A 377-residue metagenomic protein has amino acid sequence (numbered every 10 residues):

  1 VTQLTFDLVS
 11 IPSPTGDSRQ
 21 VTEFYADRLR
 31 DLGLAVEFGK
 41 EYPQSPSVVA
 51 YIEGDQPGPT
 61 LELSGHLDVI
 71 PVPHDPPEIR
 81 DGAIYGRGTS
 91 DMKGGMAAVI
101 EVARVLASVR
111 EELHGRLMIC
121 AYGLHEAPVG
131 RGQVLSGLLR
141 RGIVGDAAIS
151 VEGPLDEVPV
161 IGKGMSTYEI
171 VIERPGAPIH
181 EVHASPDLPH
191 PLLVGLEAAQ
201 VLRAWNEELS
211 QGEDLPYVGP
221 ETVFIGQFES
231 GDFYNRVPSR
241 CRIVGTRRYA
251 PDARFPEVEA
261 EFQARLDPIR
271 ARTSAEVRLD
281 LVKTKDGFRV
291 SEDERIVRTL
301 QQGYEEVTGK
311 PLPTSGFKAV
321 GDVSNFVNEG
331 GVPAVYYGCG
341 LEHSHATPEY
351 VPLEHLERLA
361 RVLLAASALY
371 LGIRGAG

Functional and structural regions predicted by a protein language model:
V1-T89, S108-L113: Acidic/His- and Gly-rich active-site-bordering loop/insert found across diverse amide/peptide-bond hydrolases
Y25, M96-L106, L135-L138, G195-A198 (+2 more regions): Buried hydrophobic packing segments
L67-R80, I161-R174, V335: Acidic-glycine-rich active-site phosphate/pyrophosphate-binding loop
H74, A107, D156-V160, S230-R236 (+1 more regions): Short beta-strand/turn micro-motifs at beta-sheet edges
Y85-A97, R110, H125, P189-L193 (+1 more regions): Short, conserved micro-motifs enriched in small and acidic residues
A97-T167, L371, G375-G377: Acidic/histidine-rich catalytic neighborhood of metal-dependent amide-processing enzymes
T167-E169, E173-G377: Metal-dependent amide/peptide-bond hydrolase catalytic core, centered on the "pita-bread" metallohydrolase fold
